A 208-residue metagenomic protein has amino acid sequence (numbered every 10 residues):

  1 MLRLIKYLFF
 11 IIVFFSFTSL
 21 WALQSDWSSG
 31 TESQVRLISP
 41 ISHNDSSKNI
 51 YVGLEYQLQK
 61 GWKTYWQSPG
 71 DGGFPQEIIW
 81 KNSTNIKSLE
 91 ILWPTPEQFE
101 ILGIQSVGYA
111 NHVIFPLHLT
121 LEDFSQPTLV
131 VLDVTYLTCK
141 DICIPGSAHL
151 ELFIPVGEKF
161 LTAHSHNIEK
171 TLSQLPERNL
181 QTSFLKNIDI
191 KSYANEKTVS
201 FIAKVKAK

Functional and structural regions predicted by a protein language model:
M1-Y7: Positively charged n-region of N-terminal signal peptides that target proteins for export
Y7-S19: Bacterial N-terminal signal peptides
W21-K208: Extracellular/lumen-exposed scaffold segments
